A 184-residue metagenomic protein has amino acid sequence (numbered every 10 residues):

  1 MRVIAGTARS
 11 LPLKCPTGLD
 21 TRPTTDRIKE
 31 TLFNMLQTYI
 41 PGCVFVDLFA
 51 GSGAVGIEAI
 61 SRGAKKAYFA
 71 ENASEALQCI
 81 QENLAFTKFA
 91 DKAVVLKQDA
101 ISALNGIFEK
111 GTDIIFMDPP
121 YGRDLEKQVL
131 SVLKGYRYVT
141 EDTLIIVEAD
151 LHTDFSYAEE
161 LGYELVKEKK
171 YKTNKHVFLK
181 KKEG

Functional and structural regions predicted by a protein language model:
M1-G184: Class I S-adenosyl-L-methionine-dependent methyltransferase catalytic core
